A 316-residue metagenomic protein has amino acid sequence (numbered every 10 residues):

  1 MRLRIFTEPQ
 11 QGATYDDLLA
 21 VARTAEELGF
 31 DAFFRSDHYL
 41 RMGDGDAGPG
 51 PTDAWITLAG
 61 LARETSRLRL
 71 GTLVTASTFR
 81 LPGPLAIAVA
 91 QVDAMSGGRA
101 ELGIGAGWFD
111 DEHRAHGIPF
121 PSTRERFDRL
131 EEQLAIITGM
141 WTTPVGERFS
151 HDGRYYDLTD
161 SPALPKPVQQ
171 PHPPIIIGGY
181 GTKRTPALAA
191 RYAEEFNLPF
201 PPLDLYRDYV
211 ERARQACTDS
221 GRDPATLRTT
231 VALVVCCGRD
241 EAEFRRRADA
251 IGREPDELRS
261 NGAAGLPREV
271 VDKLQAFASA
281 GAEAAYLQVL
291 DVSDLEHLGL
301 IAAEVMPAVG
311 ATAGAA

Functional and structural regions predicted by a protein language model:
M1-A316: Active-site-adjacent structural elements that line small-molecule/cofactor binding pockets in enzymes
